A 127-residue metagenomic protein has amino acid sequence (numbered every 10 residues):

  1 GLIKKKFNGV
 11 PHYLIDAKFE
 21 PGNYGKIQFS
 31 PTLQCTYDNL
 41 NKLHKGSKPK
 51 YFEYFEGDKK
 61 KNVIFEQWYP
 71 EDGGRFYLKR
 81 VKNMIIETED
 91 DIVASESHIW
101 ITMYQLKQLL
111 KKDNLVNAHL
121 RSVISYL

Functional and structural regions predicted by a protein language model:
K5-F7: Short beta-strand micro-motifs enriched in acidic
V10, P21-G25, S30-L127: Mixed-charge (acidic/basic) macromolecular-recognition segments
L14-E20: Active-site ExK catalytic segment of metal-dependent nucleases
